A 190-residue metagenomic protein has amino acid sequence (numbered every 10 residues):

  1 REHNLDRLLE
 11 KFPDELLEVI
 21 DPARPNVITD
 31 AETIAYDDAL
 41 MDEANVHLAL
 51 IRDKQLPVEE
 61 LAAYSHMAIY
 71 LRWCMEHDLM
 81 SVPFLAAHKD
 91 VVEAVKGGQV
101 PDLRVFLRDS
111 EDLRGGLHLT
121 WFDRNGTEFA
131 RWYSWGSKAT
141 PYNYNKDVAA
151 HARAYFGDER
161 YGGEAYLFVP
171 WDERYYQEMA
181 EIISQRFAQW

Functional and structural regions predicted by a protein language model:
E2-L5, P13, M67, H88 (+3 more regions): Short amphipathic alpha-helical segments that mediate assembly, nucleic-acid/protein binding, or membrane association
N4, N26, N45, N125 (+1 more regions): Detector for Asparagine
D6-L9, P13, L17-I20, R153 (+2 more regions): Residue-level detector of alpha-helical secondary structure
P13-L103: N-terminal low-complexity, intrinsically disordered segments
A44-H47, Y175, M179, I183-F187: Polar/charged low-complexity regulatory segments
V100-Y175: Amphipathic protein-protein interaction modules
